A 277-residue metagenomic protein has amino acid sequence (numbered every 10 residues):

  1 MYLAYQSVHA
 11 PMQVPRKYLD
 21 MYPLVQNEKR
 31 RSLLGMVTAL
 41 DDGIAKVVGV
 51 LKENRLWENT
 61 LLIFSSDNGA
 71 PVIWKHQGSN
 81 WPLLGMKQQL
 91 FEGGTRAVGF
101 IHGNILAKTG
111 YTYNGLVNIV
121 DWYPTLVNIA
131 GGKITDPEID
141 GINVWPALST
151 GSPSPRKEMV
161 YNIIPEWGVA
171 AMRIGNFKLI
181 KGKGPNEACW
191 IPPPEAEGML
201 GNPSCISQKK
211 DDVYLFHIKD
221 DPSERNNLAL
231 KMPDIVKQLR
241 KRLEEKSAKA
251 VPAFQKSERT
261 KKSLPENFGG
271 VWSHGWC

Functional and structural regions predicted by a protein language model:
M1-A4, L61-S65, F91, G99-I101 (+6 more regions): Structural recognition of the beta-strand scaffold that forms the well-ordered cores of secreted hydrolase catalytic
M1-L33, P71-I73, Q77-N80: Active-site His/acidic residue clusters
M1-M21, K52-L61, E92, R156-M159: Active-site regions of oxyanion-processing enzymes, predominantly non-cytosolic
Y2-Q13, F64-A70, D140, N162-W167 (+1 more regions): Short, solvent-exposed turn/loop segments enriched in Gly/Ser/Thr/Pro and often Arg
A4-Y5, A39-K75: Metal-dependent active-site segment of extracytoplasmic phospho-/sulfohydrolases and closely related
L24, D42-N54, S79-E138, I142-S154 (+1 more regions): Substrate-binding rim/cap in mid-to-C-terminal beta-strand-loop elements of soluble/periplasmic
R31, T38-D42, V117-P124, I139-I142 (+3 more regions): A structural signal for well-ordered alpha-helical segments within the folded catalytic domains of diverse enzymes
W122, I174, L179, P185-N186 (+2 more regions): Long, internal low-complexity/basic segments
